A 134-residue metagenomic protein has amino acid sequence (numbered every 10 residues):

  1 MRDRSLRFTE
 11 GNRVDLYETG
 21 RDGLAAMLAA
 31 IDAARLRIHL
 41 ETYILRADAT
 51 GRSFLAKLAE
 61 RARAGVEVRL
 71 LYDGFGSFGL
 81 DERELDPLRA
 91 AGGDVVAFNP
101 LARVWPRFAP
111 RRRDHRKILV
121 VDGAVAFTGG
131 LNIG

Functional and structural regions predicted by a protein language model:
M1-G134: N-terminal localization/anchoring segments of enzymes in phospholipid and broader phosphate metabolism
